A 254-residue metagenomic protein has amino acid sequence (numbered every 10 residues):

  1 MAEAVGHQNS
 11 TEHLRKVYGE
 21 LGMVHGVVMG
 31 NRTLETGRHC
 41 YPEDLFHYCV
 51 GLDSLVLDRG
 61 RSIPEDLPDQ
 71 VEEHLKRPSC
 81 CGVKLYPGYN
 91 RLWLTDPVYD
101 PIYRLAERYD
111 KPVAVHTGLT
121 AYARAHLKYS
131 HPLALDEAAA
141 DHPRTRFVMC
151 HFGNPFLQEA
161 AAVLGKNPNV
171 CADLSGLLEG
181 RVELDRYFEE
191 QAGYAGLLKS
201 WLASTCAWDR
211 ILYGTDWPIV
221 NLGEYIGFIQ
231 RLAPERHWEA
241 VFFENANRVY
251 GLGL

Functional and structural regions predicted by a protein language model:
M1-H25, P78, S200, S204-L212 (+1 more regions): Mid-to-C-terminal alpha-helical segments outside catalytic/metal-binding sites
E3-N9, G26-T36, L55-D66, N90-P97 (+5 more regions): Acidic-and-aromatic substrate-binding clefts and catalytic sites of carbohydrate-active enzymes
T11-R15, L34-R38, P68-E72, Y99 (+4 more regions): Generic structural signal for well-ordered alpha-helices, preferentially at hydrophobic/aromatic core positions
Y18, R38-C40, L75, A139 (+3 more regions): N-terminal cationic-hydrophobic initiation segments that often serve targeting/anchoring roles
Y18, V83, A106, H151 (+4 more regions): Conserved, mostly hydrophobic/aromatic
M29, Y86, E244: Conserved residues at the C-terminal ends of beta-strands
R32-Y129: Active-site gating/metal-coordination segments in enzymes
H47, T95-L212: Catalytic pocket-lining loop regions of alpha/beta-barrel enzymes, especially the amidohydrolase/enolase/GH5 lineages
